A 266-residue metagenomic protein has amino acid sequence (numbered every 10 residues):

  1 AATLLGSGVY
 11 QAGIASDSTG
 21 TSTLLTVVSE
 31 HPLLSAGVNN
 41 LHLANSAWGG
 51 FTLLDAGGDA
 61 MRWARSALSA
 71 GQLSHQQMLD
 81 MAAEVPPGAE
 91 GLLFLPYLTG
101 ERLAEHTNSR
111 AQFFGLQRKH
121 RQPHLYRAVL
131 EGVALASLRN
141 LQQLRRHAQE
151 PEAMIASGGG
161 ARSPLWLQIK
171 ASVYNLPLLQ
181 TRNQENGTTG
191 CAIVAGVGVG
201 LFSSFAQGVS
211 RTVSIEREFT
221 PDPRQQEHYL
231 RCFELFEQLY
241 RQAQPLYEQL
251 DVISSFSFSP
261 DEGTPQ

Functional and structural regions predicted by a protein language model:
A1-S157, A161-D261: Active-site core segments that coordinate phosphate-bearing ligands/cofactors across diverse enzyme families
G263-P265: Intrinsic disorder/low-complexity segments
